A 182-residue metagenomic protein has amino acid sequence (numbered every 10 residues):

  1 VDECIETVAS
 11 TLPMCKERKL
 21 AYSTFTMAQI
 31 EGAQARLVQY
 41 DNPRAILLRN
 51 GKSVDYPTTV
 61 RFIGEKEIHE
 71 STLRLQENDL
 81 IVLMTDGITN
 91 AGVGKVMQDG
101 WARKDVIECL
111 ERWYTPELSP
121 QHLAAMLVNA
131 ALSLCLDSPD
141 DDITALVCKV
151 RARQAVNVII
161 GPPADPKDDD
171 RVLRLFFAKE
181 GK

Functional and structural regions predicted by a protein language model:
V1-N50, I68, A124-D141, A145-V150: Catalytic core of PPM/PP2C metal-dependent serine/threonine phosphatase domains
V8-K16, D41-Q76, A102-D105, P163-G181: PP2C/PPM family metal-dependent serine/threonine protein phosphatase catalytic domain, recognizing the conserved
P13-R18, G100, V106, W113 (+2 more regions): Short alpha-helical interface elements
R36-Q39, D55-P57, V156-I159: Amphipathic coiled-coil signal-relay and dimerization helices
N42, I88-T89, A152-R153: Short, glycine-/Ser/Thr-/acidic-enriched flexible segments
L48, G92-V93, V156-N157: Short helix/loop capping segments that flank catalytic or ligand/cofactor-binding pockets
D55, V60-R61, L75, D79-C135: Active-site-proximal, acidic helix/loop segment immediately C-terminal to a metal-coordinating Asp/Glu
D79, L136-K182: Activation on terminal intrinsically disordered regulatory regions flanking enzyme cores
